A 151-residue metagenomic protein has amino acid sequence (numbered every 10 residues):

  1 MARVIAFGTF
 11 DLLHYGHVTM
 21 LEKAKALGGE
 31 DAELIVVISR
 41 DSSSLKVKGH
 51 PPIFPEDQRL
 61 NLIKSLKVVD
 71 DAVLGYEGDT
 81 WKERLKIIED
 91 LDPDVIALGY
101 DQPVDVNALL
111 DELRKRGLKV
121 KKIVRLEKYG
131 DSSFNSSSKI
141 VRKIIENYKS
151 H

Functional and structural regions predicted by a protein language model:
M1-H151: Nucleotidyltransferase catalytic core that binds NTPs
